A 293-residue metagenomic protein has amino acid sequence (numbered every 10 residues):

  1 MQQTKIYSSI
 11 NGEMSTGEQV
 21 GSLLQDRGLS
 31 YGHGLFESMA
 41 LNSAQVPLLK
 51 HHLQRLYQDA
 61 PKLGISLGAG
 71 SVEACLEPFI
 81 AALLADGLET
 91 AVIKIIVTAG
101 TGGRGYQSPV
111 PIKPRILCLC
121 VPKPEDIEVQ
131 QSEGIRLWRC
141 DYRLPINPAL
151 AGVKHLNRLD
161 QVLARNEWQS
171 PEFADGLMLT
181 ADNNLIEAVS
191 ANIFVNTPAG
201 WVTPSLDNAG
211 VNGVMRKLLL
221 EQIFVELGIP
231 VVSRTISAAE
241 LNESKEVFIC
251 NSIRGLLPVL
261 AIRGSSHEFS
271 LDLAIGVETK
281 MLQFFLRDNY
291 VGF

Functional and structural regions predicted by a protein language model:
M1-G70, A74-A81, T98, R104-F293: Helix-start/capping segments and mature chain N-termini
D86-V97: Ordered, amphipathic secondary-structure segments that act as subunit-interaction surfaces in large macromolecular
